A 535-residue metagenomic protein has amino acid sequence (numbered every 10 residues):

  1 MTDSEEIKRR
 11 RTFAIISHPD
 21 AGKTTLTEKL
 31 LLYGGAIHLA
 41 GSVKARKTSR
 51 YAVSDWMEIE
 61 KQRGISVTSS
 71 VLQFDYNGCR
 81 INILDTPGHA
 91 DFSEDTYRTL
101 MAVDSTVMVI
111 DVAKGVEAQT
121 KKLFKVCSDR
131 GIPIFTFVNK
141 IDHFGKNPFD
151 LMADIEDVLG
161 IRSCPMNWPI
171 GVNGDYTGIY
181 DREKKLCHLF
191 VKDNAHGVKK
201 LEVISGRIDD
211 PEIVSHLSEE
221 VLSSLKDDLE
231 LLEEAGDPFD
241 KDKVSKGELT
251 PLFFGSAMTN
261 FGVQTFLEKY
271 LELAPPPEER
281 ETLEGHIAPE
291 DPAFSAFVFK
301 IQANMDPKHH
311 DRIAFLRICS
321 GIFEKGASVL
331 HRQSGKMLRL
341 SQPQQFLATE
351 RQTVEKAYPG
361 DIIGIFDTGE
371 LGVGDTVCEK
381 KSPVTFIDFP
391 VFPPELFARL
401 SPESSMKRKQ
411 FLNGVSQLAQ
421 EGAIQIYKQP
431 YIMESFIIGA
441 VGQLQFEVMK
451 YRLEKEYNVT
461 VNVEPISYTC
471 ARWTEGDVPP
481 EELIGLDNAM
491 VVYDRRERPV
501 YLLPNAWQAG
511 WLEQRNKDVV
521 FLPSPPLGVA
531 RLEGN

Functional and structural regions predicted by a protein language model:
M1-N535: Structural and coupling elements of P-loop NTPases
